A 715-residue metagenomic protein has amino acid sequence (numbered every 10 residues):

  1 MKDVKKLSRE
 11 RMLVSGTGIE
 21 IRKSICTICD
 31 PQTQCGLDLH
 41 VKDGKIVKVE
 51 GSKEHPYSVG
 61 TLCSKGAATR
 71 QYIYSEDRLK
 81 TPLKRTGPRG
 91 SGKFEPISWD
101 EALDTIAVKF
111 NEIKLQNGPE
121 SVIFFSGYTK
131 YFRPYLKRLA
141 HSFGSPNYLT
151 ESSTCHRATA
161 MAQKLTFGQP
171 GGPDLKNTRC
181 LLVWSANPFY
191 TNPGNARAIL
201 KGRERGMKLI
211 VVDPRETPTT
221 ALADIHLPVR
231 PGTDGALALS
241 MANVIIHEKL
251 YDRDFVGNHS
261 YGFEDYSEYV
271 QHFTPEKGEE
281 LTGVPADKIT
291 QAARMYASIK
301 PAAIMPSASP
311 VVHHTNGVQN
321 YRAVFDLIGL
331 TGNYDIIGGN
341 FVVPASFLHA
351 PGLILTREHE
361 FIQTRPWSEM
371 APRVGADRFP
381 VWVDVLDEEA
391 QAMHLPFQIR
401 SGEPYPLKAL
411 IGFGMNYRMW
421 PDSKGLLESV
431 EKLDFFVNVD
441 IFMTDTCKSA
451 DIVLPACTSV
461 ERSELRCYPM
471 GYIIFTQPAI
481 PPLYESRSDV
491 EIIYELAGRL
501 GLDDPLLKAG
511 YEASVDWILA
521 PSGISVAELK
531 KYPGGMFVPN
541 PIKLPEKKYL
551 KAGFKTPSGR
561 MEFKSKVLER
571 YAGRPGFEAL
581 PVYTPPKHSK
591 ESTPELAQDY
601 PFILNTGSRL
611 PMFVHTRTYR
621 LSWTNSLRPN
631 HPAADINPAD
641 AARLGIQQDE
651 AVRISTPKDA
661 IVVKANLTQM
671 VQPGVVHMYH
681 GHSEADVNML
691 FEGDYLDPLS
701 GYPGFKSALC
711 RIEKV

Functional and structural regions predicted by a protein language model:
M1-E248, P285, A642, N688-V715: N-terminal export/assembly segments and adjacent metallocofactor-ligating motifs of anaerobic energy-metabolism
K84-P96, E101, N243, E248-A286 (+6 more regions): N-terminal leader/propeptide and maturation segments of large enzyme subunits in energy/redox metabolism and hydrolases
N117-S121, Y251-V256, A303, D335-V342 (+1 more regions): Flexible, glycine/charged-enriched surface loops at secondary-structure junctions
V122-K130, L281-V284, S307-H314, F347-L348 (+1 more regions): Conserved short loop/turn motifs at secondary-structure junctions
P134-L200, R205-V211, G235-L239, I328-K448 (+3 more regions): Extended redox/cofactor-interaction regions of prokaryotic respiratory oxidoreductases
L222-V229, V460, G471-L483: Short beta-alpha connecting loops at secondary-structure transitions that line or flank enzyme active sites
D451: Catalytic, metal-anchored helix/loop core of enzyme active sites in primary metabolism
D489-G535, N540, D599, R620-D635 (+1 more regions): Long, contiguous, secondary-structure-rich segments that constitute the structural scaffold of globular domains
